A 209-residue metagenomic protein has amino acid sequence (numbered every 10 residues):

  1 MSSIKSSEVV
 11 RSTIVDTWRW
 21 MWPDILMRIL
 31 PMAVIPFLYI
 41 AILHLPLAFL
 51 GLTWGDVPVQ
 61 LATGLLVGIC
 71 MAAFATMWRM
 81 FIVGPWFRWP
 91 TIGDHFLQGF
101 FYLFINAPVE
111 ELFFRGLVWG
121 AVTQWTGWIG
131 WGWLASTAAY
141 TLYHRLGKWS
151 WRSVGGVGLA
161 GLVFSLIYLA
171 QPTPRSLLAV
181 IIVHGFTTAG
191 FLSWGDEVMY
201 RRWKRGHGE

Functional and structural regions predicted by a protein language model:
S12-D24, H44-V109, W119-W125, R201-G208: Juxtamembrane helix-loop-helix connectors linking adjacent transmembrane helices in multi-pass membrane enzymes
L26, L61-L65, F100, G130-A135 (+2 more regions): Hydrophobic alpha-helical transmembrane segments
A33, W149-E209: Functionally important transmembrane alpha-helices
F37-I40, T137-L146, L162-L166, A189-G190: Aromatic-anchored segments of alpha-helical transmembrane domains
M71-A72, L103, I129-R145, G158-G161: Small-polar-interrupted transmembrane alpha-helices in polytopic inner-membrane proteins
F74-R88, Y140-S150, L192-S193: C-terminal ends of transmembrane helices
P90, E110-A135, L169-R175: Membrane-interface helix/loop boundary segments of multi-pass membrane proteins
P108-F113, L117-V118, V122, L142 (+3 more regions): Active-site His/Glu-centered metal-binding helix of metallohydrolases
